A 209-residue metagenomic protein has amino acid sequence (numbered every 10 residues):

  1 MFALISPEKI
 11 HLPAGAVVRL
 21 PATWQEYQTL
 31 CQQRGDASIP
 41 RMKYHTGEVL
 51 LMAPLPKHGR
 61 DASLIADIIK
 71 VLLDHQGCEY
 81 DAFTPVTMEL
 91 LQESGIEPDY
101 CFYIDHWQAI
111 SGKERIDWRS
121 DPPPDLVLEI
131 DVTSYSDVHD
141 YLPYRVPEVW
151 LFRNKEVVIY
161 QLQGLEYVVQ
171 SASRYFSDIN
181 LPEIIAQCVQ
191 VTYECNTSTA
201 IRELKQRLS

Functional and structural regions predicted by a protein language model:
M1-Y144, E148-S209: Gly/Pro/Ser/Thr-rich low-complexity, intrinsically disordered segments predominantly at protein N-termini
